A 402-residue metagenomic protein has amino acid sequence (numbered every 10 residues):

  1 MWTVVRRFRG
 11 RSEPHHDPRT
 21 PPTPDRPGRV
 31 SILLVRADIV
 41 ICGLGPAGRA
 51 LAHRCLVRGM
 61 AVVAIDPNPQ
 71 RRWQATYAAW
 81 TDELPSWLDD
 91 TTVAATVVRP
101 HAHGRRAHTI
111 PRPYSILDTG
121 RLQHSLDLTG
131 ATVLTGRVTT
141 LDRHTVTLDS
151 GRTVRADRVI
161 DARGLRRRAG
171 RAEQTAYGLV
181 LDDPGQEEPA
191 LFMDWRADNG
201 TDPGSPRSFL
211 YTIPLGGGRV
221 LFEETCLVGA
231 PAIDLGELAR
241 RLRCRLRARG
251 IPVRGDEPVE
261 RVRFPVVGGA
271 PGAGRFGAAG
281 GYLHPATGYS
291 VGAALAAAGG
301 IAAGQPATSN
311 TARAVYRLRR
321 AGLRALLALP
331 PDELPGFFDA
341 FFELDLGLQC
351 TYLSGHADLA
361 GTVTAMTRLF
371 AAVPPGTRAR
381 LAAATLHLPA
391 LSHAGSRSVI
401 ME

Functional and structural regions predicted by a protein language model:
H15-D17, D25: Intrinsic-disorder-associated, low-complexity terminal segments enriched in Asp/Asn/His/Tyr and depleted of Lys/Arg
R36-V63: N-terminal Rossmann-like FAD-binding beta1-loop-alpha1 element of flavoenzymes
R54-G104: N-terminal FAD cofactor-binding segment of flavoenzymes
H108-D127, V228-E237: Short beta-strand to alpha-helix junction loop
T129-V253: Predominantly flavin-linked oxidoreductase catalytic cores and closely associated redox partners
L210, C226-I301: FAD/FMN-dependent oxidoreductases across multiple families
A303-E402: Long, low-complexity C-terminal extensions of enzymes
